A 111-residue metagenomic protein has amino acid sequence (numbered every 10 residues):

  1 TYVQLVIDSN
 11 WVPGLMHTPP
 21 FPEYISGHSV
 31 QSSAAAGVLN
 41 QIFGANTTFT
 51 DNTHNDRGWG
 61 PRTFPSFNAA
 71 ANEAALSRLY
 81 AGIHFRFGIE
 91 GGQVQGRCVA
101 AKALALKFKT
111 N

Functional and structural regions predicted by a protein language model:
T1-N111: Membrane-embedded catalytic cores of phosphoryl/pyrophosphoryl-handling enzymes
